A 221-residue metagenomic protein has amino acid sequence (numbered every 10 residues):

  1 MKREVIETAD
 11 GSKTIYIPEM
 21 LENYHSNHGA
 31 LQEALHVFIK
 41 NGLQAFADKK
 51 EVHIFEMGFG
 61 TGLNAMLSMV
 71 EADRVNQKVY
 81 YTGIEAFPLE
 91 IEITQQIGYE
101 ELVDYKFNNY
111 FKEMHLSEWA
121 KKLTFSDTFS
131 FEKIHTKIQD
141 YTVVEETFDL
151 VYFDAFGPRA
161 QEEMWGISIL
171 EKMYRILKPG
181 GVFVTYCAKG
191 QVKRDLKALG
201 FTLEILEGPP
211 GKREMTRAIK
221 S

Functional and structural regions predicted by a protein language model:
M1-V52, V70-V103: Rossmann-like AdoMet
E56-G60, E85: Conserved S-adenosyl-L-methionine
G62-M66: Glycine-rich SAM-binding Motif I of class I
Q95-V144: S-adenosyl-L-methionine
F131-K133, E146-A155: Short SAM/SAH-binding signature in class I
Y152, P179-C187: Conserved beta-strand signature within the Rossmann-like core of class I S-adenosyl-L-methionine
M164-P179: A short glycine-rich, Lys/Arg-flanked "PGG" loop and its adjoining helix->strand segment in the class I
L199-S221: Core SAM-dependent methyltransferase catalytic element
